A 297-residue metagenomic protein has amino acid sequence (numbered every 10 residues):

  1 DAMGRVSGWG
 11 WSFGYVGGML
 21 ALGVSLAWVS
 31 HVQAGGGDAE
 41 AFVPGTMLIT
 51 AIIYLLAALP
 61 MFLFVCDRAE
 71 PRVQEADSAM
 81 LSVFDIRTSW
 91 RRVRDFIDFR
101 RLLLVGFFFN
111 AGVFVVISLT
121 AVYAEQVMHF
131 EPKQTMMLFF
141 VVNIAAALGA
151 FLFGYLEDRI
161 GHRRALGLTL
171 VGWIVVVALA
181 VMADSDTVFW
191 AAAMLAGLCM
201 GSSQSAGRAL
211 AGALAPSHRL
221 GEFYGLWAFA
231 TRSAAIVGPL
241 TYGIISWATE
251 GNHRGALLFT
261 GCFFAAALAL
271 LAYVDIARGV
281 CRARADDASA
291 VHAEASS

Functional and structural regions predicted by a protein language model:
D1, S202-P216: Intracellular juxtamembrane helix-capping segments at the cytosolic ends of symmetry-related transmembrane helices
S7-L26, A228-G238: Glycine-rich segments within core transmembrane alpha-helices of 12-TM secondary carriers
A27-I52, I244-F264: A membrane-interface helix-boundary motif in multi-pass transporters
I53-F64, L258-A290: Multi-pass alpha-helical transporter architecture, strongest for 12-TM Major Facilitator/SLC carriers used
D67-L104, H292, S297: Juxtamembrane intracellular "pre-TM" segments in multi-pass secondary transporters
S118-Q134: Short amphipathic helix-loop junctions that connect adjacent transmembrane helices in Major Facilitator Superfamily/SLC
L148-H162, S246: Helix-to-loop junctions at the C-terminal end of transmembrane segments in multipass secondary transporters
R164-L179: Structural signature of the two symmetry-related core transmembrane helices
